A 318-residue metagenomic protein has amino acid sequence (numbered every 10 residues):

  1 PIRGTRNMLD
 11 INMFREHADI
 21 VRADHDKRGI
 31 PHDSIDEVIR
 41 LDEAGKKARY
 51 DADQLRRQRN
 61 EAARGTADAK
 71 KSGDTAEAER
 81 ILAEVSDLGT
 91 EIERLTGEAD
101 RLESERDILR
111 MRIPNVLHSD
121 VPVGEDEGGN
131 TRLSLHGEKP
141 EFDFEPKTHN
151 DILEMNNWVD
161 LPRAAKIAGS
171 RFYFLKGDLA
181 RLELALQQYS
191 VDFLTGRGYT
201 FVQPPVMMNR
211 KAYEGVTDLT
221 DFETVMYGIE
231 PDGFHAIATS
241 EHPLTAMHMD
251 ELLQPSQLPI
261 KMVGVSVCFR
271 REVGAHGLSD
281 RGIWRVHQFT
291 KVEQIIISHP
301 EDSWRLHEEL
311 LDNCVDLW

Functional and structural regions predicted by a protein language model:
G4-P140, W158: N-terminal alpha-helical targeting/anchoring segments
S134-W318: TRNA-recognition modules of translation machinery and tRNA-sensing kinases, especially anticodon-binding
